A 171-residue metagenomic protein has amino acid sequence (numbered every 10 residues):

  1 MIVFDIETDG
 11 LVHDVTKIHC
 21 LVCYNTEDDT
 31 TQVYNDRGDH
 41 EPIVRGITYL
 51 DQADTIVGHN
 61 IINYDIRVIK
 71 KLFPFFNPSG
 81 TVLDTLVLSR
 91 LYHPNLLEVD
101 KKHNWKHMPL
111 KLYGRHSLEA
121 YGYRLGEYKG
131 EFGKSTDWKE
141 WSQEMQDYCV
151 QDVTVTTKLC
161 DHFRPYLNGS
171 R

Functional and structural regions predicted by a protein language model:
M1-V22: Entry/capping segment at the start of metal-dependent catalytic domains with acidic active-site entry clusters
V12, C23, D29-I43, D54-G169: Active-site-proximal helix-loop-helix substrate-binding element of RNase H-like nuclease domains
L50-D51: A short, aliphatic-rich alpha-helical micro-motif
